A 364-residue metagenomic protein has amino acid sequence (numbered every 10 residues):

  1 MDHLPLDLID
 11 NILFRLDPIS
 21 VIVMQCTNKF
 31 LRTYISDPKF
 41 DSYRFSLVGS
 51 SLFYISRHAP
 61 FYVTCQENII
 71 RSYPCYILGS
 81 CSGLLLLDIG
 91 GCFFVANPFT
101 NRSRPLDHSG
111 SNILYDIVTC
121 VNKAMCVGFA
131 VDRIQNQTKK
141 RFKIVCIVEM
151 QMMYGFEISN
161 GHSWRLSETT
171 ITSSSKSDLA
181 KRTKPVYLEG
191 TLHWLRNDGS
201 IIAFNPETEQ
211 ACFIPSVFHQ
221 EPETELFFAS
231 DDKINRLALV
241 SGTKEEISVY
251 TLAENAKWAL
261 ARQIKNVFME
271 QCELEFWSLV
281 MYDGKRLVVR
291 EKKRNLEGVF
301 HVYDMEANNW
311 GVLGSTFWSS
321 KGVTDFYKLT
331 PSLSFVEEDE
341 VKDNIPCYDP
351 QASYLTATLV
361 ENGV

Functional and structural regions predicted by a protein language model:
M1-V364: Short, conserved recognition motifs on repeat-domain binding surfaces
